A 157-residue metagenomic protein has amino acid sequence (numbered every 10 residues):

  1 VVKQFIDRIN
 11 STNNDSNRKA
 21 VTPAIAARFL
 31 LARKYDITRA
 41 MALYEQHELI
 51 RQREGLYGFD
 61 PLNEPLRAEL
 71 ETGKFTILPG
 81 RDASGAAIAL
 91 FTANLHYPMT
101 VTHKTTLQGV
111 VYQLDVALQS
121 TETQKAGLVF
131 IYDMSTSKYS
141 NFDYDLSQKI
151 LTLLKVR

Functional and structural regions predicted by a protein language model:
V1-R157: SEC14/CRAL-TRIO lipid-binding/transfer domains and related phosphoinositide-recognition modules that form deep
